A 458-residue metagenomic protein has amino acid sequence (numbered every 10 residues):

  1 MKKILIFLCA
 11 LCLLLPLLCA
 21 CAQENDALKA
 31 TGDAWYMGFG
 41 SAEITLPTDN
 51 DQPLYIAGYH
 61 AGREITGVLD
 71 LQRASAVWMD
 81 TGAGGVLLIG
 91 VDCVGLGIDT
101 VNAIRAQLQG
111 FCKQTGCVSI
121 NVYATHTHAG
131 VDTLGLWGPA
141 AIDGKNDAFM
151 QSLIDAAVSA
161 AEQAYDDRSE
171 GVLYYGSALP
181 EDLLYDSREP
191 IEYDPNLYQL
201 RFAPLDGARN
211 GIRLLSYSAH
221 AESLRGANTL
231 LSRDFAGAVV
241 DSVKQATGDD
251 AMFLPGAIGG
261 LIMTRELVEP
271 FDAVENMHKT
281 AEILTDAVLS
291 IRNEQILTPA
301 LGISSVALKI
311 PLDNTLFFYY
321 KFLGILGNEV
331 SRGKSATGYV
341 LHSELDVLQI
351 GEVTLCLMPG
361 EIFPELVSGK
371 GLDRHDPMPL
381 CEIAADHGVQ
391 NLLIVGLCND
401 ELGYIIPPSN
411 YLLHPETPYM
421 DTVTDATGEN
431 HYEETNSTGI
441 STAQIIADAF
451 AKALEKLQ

Functional and structural regions predicted by a protein language model:
M1-F7: Positively charged n-region of N-terminal signal peptides that target proteins for export
I4, Q23-E24, A124: Intrinsically disordered, low-complexity peptide-like regions
L8-P16: Bacterial N-terminal signal peptides
L11, C21-Q23, V288: Intrinsic disorder/low-complexity segments
L15-A30: Sec-dependent signal peptide cleavage junction
A27-Y123, T127-K279, T285, R292-Q458: Conserved beta-alpha junction segments in alpha/beta enzyme cores
